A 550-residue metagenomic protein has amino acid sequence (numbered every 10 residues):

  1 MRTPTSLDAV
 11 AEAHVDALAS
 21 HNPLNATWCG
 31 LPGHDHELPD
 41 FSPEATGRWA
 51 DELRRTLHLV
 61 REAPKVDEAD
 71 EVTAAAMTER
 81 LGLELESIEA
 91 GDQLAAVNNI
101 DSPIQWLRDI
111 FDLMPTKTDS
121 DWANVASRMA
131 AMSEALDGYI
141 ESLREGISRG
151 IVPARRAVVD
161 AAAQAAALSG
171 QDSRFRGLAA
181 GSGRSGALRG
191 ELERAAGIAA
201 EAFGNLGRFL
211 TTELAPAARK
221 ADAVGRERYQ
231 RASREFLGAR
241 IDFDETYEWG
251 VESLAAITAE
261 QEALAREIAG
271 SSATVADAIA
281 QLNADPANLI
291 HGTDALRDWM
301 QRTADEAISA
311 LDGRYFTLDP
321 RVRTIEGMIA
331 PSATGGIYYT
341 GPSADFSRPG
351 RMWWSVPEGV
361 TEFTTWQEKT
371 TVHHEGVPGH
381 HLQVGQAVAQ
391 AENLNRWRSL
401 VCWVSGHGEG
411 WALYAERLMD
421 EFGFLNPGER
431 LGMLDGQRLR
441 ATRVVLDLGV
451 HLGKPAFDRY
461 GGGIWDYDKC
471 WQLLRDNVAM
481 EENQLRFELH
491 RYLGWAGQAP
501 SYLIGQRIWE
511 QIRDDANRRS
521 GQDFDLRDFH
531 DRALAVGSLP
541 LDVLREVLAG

Functional and structural regions predicted by a protein language model:
M1-G550: N-terminal maturation segment of proteins
